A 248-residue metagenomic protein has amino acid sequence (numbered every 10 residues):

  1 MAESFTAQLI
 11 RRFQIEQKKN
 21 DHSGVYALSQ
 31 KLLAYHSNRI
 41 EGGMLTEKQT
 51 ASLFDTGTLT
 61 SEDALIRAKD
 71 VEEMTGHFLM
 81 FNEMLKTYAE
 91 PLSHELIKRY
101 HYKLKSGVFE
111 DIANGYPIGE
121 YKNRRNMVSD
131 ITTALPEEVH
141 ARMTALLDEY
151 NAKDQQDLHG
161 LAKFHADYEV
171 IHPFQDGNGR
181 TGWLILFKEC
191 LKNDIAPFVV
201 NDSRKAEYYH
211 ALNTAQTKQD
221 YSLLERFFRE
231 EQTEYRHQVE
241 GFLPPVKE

Functional and structural regions predicted by a protein language model:
M1-D176, R180-E248: FIC/Doc superfamily catalytic core
